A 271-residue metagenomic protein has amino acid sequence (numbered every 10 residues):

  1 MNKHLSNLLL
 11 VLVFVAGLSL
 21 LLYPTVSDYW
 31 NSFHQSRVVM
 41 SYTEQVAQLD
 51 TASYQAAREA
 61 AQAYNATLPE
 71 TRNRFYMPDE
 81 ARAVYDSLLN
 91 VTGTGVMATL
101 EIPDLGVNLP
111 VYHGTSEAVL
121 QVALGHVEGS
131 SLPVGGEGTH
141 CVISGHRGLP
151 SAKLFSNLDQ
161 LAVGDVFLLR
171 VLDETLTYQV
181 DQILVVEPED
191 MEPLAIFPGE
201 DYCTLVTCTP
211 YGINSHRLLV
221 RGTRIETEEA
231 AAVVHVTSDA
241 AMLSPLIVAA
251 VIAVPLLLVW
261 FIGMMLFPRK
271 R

Functional and structural regions predicted by a protein language model:
M1, V234-R271: C-terminal single-pass membrane-anchor helix
K3-P245: Solvent-exposed, non-transmembrane regions of membrane-associated and secreted proteins
